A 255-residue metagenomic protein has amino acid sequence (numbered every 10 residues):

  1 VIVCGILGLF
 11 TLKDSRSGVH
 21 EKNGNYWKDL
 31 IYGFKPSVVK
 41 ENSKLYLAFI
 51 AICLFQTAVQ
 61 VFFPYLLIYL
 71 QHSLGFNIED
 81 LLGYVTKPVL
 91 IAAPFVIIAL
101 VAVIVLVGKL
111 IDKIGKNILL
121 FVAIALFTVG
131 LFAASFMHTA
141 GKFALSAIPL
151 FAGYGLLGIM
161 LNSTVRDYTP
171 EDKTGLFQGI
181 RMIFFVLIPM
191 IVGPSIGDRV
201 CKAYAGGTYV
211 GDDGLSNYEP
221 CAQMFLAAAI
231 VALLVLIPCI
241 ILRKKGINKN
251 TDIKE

Functional and structural regions predicted by a protein language model:
V1, C201-V231: A membrane-interface helix-boundary motif in multi-pass transporters
V1-G18, P238-R243: C-terminal membrane-cytosol helix-exit motif in multi-pass small-molecule transporters
D14-F49, E255: Juxtamembrane intracellular "pre-TM" segments in multi-pass secondary transporters
P64-K87: Short amphipathic helix-loop junctions that connect adjacent transmembrane helices in Major Facilitator Superfamily/SLC
A102-G115, C201: Helix-to-loop junctions at the C-terminal end of transmembrane segments in multipass secondary transporters
I118-A133: Structural signature of the two symmetry-related core transmembrane helices
L156-P170: Intracellular juxtamembrane helix-capping segments at the cytosolic ends of symmetry-related transmembrane helices
E171-F184: Loop-to-transmembrane helix entry/capping segments in MFS-fold secondary transporters and related SLC/MFSD carriers
